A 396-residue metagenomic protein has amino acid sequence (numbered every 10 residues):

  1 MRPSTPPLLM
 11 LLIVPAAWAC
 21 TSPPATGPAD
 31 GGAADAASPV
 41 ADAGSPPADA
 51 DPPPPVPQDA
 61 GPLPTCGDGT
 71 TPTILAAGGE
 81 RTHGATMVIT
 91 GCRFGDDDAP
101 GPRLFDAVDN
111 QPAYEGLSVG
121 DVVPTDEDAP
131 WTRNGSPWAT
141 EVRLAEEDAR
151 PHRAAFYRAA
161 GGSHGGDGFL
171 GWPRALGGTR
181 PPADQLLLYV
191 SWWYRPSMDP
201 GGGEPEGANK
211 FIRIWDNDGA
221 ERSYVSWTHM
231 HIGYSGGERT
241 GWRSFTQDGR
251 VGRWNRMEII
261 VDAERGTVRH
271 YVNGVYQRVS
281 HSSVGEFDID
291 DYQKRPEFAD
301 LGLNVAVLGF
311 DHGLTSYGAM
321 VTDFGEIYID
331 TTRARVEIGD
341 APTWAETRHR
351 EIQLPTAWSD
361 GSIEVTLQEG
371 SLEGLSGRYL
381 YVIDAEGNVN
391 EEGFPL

Functional and structural regions predicted by a protein language model:
W18-P64: Ser/Thr-rich, Pro/Gly/Ala-heavy low-complexity intrinsically disordered linkers and tails of secreted extracellular
P57-D106, N110, G318, I327-L354 (+2 more regions): Beta-strand/beta-sandwich contexts
V108-D109, Y114, W192, M257 (+1 more regions): Extracellular beta-strand elements of beta-rich domains used for carbohydrate recognition/degradation or cell-matrix
E115-F156, G162: Extracellular glycan-recognition surfaces and repeat-rich motifs
A145-T240: Secretory/extracellular carbohydrate-interaction modules and structurally similar beta-sandwich "look-alikes"
Y234-R256: Short, aromatic/His-centered strand-loop micro-motif at the edge of beta-sheets
R253-R269: Localized edge beta-strand/strand-to-loop motifs within extracellular or lumenal beta-rich domains
H281-D323: Flexible glycan-contacting loops in extracellular carbohydrate-active proteins
